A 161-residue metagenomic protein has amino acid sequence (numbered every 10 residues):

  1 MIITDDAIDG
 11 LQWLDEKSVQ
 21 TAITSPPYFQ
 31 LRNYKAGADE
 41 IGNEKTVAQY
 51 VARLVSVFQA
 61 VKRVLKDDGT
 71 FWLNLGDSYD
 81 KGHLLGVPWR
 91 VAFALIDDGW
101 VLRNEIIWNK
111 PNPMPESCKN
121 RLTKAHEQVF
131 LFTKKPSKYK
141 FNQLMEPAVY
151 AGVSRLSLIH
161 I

Functional and structural regions predicted by a protein language model:
M1-I159: Core catalytic lobe of class I
